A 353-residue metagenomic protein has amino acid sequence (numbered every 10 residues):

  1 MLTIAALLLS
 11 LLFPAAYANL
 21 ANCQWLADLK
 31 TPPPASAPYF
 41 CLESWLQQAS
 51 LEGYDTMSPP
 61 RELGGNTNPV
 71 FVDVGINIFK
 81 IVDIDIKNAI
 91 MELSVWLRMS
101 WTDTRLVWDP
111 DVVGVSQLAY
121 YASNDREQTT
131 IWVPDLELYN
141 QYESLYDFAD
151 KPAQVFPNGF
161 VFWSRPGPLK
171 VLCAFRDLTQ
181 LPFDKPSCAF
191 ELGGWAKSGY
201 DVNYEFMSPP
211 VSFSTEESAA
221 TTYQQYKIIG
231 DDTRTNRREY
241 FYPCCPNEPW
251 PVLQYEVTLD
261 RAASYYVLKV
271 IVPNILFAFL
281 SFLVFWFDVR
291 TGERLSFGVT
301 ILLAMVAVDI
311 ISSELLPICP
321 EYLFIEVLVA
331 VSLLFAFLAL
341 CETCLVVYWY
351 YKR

Functional and structural regions predicted by a protein language model:
L2-A18: Cleavable N-terminal signal peptides of Sec/SRP-targeted secreted and luminal proteins
Y17-L295, I311-L328, Y348-R353: Non-transmembrane, solvent-exposed beta-strand/loop segments in proteins with extracellular/lumenal exposure or large
P273-S281, S296-I311, V331-T343: Alpha-helical transmembrane segments of multi-pass membrane proteins
